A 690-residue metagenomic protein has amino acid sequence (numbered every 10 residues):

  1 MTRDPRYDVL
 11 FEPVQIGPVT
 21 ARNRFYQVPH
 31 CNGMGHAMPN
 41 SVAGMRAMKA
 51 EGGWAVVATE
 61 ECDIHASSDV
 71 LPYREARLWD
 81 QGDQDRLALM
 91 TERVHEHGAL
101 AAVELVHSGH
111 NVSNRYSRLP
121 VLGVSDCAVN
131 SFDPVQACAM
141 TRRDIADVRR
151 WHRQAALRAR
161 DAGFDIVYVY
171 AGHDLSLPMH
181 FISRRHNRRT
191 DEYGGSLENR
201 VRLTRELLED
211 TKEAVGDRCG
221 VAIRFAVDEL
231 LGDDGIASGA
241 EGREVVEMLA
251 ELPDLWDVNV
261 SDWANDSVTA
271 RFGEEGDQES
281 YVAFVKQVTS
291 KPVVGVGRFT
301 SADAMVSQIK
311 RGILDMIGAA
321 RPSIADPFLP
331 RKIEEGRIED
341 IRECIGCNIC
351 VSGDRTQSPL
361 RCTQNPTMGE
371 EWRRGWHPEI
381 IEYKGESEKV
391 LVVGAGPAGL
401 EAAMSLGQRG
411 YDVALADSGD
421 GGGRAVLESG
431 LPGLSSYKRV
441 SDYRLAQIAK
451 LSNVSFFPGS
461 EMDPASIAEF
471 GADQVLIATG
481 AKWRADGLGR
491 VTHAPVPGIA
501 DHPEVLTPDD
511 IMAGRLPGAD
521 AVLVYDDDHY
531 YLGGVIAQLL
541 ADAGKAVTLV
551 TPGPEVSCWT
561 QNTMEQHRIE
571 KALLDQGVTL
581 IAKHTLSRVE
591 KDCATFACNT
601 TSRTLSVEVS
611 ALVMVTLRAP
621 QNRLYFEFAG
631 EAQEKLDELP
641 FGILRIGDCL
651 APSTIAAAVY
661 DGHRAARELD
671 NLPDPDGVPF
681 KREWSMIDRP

Functional and structural regions predicted by a protein language model:
M1-V393, P397, A402-Q408, D412-V413 (+3 more regions): Flavin-dependent oxidoreductase catalytic cores
G52, G312, F470-G471, V607: Active-site charged/polar residues at nucleotide-handling catalytic sites that mediate phosphoryl, nucleotidyl
W256, V285, Q308, A320 (+9 more regions): Hydrophobic, well-ordered secondary-structure elements that form the walls of internal hydrophobic environments
A264, S323-D326, G421-G423, R484 (+2 more regions): Short gly/pro/ser/thr-enriched loop/turn and capping motifs at secondary-structure boundaries
N265-R271, P292, D315, V426-G433 (+3 more regions): Short beta-alpha connecting loops at secondary-structure transitions that line or flank enzyme active sites
I341, S429-F456, G489-P503, Q561-R588: N-terminal glycine-rich dinucleotide-binding loop that anchors FAD/FMN and/or NAD(P) in oxidoreductases
K384-A416, F456-E469, A478-Q561, T600-A611 (+1 more regions): Rossmann-like dinucleotide/flavin-binding elements
